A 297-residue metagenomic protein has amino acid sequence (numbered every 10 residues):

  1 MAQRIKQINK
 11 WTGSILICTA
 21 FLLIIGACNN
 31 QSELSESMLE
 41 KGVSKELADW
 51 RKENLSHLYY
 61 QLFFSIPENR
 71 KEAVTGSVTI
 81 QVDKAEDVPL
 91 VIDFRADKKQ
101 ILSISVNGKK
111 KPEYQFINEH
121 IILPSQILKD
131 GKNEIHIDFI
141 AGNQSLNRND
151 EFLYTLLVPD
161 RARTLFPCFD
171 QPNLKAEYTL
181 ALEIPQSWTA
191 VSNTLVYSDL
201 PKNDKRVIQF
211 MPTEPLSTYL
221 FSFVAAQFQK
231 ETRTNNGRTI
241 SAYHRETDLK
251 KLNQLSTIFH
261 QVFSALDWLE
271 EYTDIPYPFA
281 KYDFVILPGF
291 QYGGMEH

Functional and structural regions predicted by a protein language model:
M1-K10: N-terminal secretory signal peptides that target proteins for export/translocation
S14-I24: Bacterial N-terminal signal peptides
A27-T75, N147-E151, P172: N-terminal, polar/Ser/Thr-rich
F64-S65, I80, K111-P112, L123-I127 (+2 more regions): Beta-strand-rich interaction surfaces with strong enrichment in secreted/lumenal proteins
G76, Q171-H297: Hydrophobic helix-coil surface modules that form long, contiguous segments used for peptide/substrate interaction
Q81-K98, D170, Y178-P185: Surface-exposed beta-strand/loop patches in extracellular or lumenal glycoproteins
R95-L153, D204: A surface-exposed beta-strand-loop module
Q126-W188: Surface-exposed, acidic/Ser/Thr-rich flexible loop segments
